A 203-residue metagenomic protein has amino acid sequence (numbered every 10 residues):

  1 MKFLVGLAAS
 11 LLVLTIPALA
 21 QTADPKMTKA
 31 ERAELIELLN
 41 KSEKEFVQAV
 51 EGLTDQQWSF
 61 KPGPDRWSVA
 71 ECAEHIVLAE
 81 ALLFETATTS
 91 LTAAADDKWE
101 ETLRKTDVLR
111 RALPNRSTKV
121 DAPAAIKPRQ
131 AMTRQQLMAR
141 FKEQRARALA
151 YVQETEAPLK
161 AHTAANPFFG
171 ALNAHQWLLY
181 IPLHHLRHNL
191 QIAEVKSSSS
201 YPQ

Functional and structural regions predicted by a protein language model:
V5-P17: Bacterial N-terminal signal peptides
L19-E34, E85-R140, N166, S199-Q203: Short, helix-capping/interhelical loops that line the mouth of catalytic, cofactor-, or ligand-binding pockets
A30-L78: N-terminal secretory signal peptides
L38-E51, Q56, R111-D121, R129 (+3 more regions): Mature soluble domains of exported/periplasmic/lumenal proteins and thiol-rich metal-chelating peptides
L39, L137-F141, L178-I181: Hydrophobic packing residues in well-ordered alpha-helices of helical domains and bundles
S42-A49, A79, L83, T118 (+3 more regions): Amphipathic, well-ordered alpha-helical segments in soluble domains
F60-V108, A150-E154, P158-Q203: Short, contiguous alpha-helical
